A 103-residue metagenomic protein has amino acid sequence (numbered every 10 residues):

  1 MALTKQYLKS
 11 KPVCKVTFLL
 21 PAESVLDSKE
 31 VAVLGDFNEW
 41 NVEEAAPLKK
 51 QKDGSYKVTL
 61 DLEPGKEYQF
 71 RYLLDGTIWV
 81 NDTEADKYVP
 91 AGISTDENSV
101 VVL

Functional and structural regions predicted by a protein language model:
M1-V13: Extracellular ectodomain segments of secreted/surface proteins
K15-G65, D75-L103: Aromatic-rich carbohydrate-binding modules that target alpha-glucans
